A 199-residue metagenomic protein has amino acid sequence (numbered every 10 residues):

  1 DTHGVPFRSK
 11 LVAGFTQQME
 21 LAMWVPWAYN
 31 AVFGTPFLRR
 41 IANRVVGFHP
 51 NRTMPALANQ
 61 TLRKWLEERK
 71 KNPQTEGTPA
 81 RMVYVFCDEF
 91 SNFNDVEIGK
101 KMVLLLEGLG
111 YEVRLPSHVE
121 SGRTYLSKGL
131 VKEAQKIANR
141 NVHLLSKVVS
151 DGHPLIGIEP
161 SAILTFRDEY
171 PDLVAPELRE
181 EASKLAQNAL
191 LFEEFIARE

Functional and structural regions predicted by a protein language model:
D1-E199: Iron-sulfur cluster-binding electron-transfer modules in prokaryotic oxidoreductases
